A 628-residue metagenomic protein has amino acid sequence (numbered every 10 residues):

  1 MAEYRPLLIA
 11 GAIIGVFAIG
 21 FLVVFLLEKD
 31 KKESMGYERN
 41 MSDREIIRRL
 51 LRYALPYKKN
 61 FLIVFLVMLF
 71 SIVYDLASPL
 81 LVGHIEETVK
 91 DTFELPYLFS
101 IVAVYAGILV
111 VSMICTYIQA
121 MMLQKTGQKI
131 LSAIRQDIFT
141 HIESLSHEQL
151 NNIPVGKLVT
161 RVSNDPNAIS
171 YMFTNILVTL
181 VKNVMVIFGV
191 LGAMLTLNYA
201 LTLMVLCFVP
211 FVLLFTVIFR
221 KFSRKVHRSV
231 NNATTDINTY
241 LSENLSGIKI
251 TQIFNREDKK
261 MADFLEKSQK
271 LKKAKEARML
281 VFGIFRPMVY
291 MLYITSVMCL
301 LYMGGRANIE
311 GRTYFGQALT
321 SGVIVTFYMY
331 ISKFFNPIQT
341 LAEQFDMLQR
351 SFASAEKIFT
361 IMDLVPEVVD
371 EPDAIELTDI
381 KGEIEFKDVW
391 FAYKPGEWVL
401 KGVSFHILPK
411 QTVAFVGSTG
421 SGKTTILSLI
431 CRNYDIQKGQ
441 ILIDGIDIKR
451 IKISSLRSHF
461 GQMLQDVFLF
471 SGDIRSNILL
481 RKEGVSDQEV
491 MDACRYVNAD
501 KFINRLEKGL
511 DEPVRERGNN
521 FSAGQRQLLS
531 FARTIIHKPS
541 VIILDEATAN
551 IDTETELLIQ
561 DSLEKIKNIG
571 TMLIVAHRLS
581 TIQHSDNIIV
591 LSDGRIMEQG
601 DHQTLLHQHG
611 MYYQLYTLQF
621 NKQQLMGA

Functional and structural regions predicted by a protein language model:
M1-Y37, F61-C115, M122, T196-A200 (+1 more regions): Transmembrane helix-loop-helix hairpins at lipid-water interfaces of multipass membrane proteins, especially the type-1
A2-Y4, L66, Y74-S78, H84 (+7 more regions): Hydrophobic alpha-helical transmembrane segments of ABC transporter permease domains
F25-D43, L66-V67, Y74-E87, I108-V155 (+12 more regions): Juxtamembrane helix-loop junctions of ABC transporter transmembrane domains
D43-P56, L158: A short amphipathic helical element positioned immediately N-terminal to and/or at the very start of a transmembrane
L51, L55-K59, H147-E148, N164-F173 (+10 more regions): An intracellular "coupling" helix at the cytosolic face of ABC transporter transmembrane type-1 domains
D91-E94, S100, A193-C207, A277-E356 (+1 more regions): Helix-loop-helix
F93, Q128, Q136-T160, N164-P166 (+6 more regions): Short intracellular "coupling" helices and adjacent cytoplasmic loop segments at the cytosolic face of multi-pass
D363, D370-E371, L377-A628: ABC-type nucleotide-binding domain
